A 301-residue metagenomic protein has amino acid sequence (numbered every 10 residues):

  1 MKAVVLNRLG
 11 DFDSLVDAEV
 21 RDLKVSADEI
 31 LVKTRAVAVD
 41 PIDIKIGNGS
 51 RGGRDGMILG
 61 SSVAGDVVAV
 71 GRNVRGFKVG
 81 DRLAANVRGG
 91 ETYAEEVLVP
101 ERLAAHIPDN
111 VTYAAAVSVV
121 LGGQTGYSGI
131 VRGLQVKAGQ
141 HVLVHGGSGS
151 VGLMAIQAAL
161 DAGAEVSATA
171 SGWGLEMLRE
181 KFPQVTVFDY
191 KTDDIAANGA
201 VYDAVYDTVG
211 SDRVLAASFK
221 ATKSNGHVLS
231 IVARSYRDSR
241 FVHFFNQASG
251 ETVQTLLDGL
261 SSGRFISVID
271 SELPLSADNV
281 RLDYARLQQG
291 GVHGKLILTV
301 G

Functional and structural regions predicted by a protein language model:
R21-A38, N48-E91: Glycine-rich beta-strand-centered segment in the early N-terminal region that forms part of a ligand/cofactor-binding
A85-V142, G146: NAD(P)H dinucleotide-binding glycine-rich loop of Rossmann-like/cofactor-binding domains, especially the beta1-alpha1
V119-D189: Mid-domain Rossmann-like dinucleotide-binding core that forms the NAD(H)/NADP(H) cofactor-binding site
E165-S167, E176, E180-H243, G250: Glycine-rich cofactor phosphate-binding loops and adjacent beta1-alpha1 units of small-molecule cofactor enzyme domains
Q254-G301: C-terminal hydrophobic helical "lid"/dimerization subdomain of Rossmann-like NAD(P)H-dependent oxidoreductases
